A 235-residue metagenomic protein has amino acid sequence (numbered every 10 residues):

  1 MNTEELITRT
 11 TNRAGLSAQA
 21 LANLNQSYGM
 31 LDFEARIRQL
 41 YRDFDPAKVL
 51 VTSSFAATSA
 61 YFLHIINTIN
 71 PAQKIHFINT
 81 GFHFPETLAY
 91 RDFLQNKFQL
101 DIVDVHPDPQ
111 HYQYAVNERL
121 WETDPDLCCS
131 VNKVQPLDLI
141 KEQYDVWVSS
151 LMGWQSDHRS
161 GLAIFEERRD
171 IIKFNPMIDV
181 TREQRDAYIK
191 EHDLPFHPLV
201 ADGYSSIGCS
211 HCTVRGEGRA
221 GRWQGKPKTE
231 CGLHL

Functional and structural regions predicted by a protein language model:
N2-L235: Nucleotide-activated chemistry modules centered on ATP-dependent adenylation/adenylyltransferase
